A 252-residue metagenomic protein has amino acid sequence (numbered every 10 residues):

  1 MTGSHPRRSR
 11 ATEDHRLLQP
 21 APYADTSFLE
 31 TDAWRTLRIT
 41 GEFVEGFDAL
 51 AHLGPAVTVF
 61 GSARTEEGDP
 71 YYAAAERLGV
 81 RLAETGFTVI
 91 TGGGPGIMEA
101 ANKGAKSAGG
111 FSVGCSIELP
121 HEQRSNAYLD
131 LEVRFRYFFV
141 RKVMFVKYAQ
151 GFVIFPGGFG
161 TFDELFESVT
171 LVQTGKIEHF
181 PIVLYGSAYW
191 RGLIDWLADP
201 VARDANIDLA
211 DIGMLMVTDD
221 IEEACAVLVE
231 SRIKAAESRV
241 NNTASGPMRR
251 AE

Functional and structural regions predicted by a protein language model:
T2-R16, P20-C115: Glycine-rich beta-alpha loop segments
G46, L50, A108, Y148 (+4 more regions): Change "in soluble alpha/beta enzymes" to "in soluble alpha/beta proteins
L50-H52, R81-A83, A105-K106, Q123-A127 (+3 more regions): Solvent-exposed alpha-helices and their adjacent loops that cap or buttress functional pockets in soluble metabolic
P55-T58, F87-T88, G110-G114, D130-E132 (+3 more regions): Structural motif
G96-F155: Acidic/glycine-enriched connector segments
S116-S125, Q173-T174, H179-V201: Glycine-rich phosphate/pyrophosphate-binding loop at beta-loop-alpha junctions
R136-A188, R232-E237: Active-site/ligand-binding-proximal alpha/beta "capping" segment
L184-E252: C-terminal functional extensions of proteins
